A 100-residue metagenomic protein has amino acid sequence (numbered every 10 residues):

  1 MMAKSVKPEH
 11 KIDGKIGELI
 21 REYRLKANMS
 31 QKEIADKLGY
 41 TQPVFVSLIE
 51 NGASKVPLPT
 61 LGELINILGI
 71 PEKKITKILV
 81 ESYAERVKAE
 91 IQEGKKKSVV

Functional and structural regions predicted by a protein language model:
M2-K26: A short, Lys/Arg-rich alpha-helix, primarily the initiator
S5, P57-K77: DNA major-groove recognition helix of helix-turn-helix/homeodomain DNA-binding modules
I20, Q31, P43, L58-L61: Helix-turn-helix DNA-binding elements, focusing on the entry/boundary residues of the two helices that contact DNA
Y23, K37, L48-I49, I78: Residues in the recognition helix of alpha-helical DNA-binding motifs
R24, A35, I65: The alpha-helix within a helix-turn-helix
N28-L48: Short alpha-helical DNA-recognition segment
N66, K74-V100: Short, charged recognition helix plus adjacent turn of helix-turn-helix-like nucleic-acid-binding domains
